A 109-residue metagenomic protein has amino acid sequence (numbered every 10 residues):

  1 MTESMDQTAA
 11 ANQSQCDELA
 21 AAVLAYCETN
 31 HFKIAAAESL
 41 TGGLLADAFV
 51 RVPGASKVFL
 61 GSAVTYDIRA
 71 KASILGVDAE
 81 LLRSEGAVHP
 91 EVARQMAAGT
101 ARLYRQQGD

Functional and structural regions predicted by a protein language model:
M1-D109: Short alpha-helical segments enriched in small residues
